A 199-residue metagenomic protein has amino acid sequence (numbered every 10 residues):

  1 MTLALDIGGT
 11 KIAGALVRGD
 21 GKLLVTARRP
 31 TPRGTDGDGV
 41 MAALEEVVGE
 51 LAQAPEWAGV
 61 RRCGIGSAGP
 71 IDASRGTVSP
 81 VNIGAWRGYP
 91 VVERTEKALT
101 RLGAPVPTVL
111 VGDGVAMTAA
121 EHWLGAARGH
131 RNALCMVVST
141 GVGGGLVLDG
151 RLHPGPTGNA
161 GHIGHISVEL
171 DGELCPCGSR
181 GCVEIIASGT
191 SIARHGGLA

Functional and structural regions predicted by a protein language model:
M1, A15-R18, V25, T35-G39 (+2 more regions): Glycine/GP-enriched mid-protein hinge/lid loop-to-helix segment characteristic of carbohydrate kinases
T2-S67, V92, L102-G103: Conserved phosphate-binding loops in N-terminal lobes of ATP-dependent enzymes of the actin/Hsp70/sugar-kinase
D6, D113, S139: Active-site glycine-centered loops adjacent to acidic/histidine catalytic or metal-binding residues that shape
T10, A68-I71, S139-G141: Short glycine-rich anion-binding loops that position phosphate/pyrophosphate groups of nucleotides and phosphorylated
K11-I12, A116-T118, G141-G143: Short glycine/serine/threonine-rich phosphate/pyrophosphate-binding segments that cradle anionic phosphate groups
R28, N82-I83, T157: Short clusters of small/polar residues that mark proteolytic maturation junctions
T31-P32, R62, W86, A160-H162: A short acidic/small-residue loop/turn micro-motif
G37-E45, G49, G59-C63, P70-L134: Glycine-rich phosphate-binding loop and adjoining helix at the ATP-binding site of ATP-dependent phosphoryl-transfer
